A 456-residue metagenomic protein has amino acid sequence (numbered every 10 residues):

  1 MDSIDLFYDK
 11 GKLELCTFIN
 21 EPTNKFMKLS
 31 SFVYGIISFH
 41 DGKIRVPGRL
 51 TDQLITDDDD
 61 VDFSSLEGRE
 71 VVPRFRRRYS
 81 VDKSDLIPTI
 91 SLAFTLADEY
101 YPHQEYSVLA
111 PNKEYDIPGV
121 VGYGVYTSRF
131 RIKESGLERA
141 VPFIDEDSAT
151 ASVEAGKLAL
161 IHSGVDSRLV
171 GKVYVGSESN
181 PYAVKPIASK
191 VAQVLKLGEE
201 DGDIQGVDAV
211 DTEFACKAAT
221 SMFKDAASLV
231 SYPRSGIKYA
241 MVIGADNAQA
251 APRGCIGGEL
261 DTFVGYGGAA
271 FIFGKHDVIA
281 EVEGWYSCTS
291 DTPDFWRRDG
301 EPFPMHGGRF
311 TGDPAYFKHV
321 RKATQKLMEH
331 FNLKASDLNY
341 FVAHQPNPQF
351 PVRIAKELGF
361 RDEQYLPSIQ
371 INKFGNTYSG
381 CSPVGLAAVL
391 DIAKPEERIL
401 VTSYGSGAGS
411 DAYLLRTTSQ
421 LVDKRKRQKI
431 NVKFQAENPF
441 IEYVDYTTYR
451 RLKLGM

Functional and structural regions predicted by a protein language model:
M1-Y8, M456: Cys/His-rich short segments
E14-T56, D60: Glycine-rich active-site loops that engage anionic ligands at enzyme catalytic sites
Q53-R74: Short nucleic-acid-contacting surface segments enriched for D/E, G, S/T with interspersed K/R
R74-Y106: OB-fold/S1-family single-stranded nucleic acid-binding modules
E105-E146, I256-P314, K318, G407 (+1 more regions): Condensing-enzyme catalytic core mediating Claisen C-C bond formation in acyl metabolism
A149, V153, S179-N180, G198-G206 (+3 more regions): Claisen-condensing/thiolase-fold acyl-transfer catalytic domains that form or cleave C-C bonds in fatty acid
A155-G171, R321-D337, L358, A393: Phosphate/pyrophosphate-binding loops at sites that engage ATP/ADP/AMP, CoA/4′-phosphopantetheine, polyphosphate
A227, S231-A270: Flexible, glycine-rich active-site loops centered on histidine and acidic residues that chelate a metal or position
